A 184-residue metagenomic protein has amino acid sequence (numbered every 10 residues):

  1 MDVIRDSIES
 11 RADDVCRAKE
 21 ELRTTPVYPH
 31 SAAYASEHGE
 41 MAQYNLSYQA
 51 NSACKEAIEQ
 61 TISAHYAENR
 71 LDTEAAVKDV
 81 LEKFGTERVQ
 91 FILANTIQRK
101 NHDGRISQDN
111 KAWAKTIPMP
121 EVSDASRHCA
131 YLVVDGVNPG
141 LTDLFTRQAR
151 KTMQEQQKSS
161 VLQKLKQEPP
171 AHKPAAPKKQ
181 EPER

Functional and structural regions predicted by a protein language model:
M1-E183: Gram-negative host-targeted secretion-system effectors, predominantly Type III and Type IV, recognized via long
